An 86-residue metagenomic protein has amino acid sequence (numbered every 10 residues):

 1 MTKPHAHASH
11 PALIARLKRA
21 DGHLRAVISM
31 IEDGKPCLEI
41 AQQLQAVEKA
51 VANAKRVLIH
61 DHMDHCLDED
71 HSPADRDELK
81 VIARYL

Functional and structural regions predicted by a protein language model:
M1-L86: Solvent-exposed interaction patches of small proteins and small membrane subunits
